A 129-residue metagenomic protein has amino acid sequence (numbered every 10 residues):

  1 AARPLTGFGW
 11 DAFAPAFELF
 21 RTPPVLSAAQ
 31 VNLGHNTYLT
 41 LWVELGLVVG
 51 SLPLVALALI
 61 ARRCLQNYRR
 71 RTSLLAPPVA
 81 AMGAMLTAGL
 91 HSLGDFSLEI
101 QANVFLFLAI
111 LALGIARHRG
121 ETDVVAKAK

Functional and structural regions predicted by a protein language model:
A1-N32, Y38-L41, L45-S51: TM-adjacent membrane-interface loops and short helices in multi-pass inner/ER membrane proteins
A2-R3, F20, N67, A112-H118: Phosphate/oxyanion-binding loops and surfaces in catalytic or ligand/nucleic-acid-binding neighborhoods
A16-L19, R63-Q66, S92: Transmembrane helix-loop junction
P24, N67-R71, F96-S97, Q101 (+2 more regions): Membrane-interface elements of multi-pass transporters and channels
T40-L45, P77-A109, L113: Membrane helix-loop boundary segments at the extracytoplasmic
L47, L57-C64, L86, A109-H118: Transmembrane alpha-helical segments
L47-V79: Hydrophobic transmembrane alpha-helices and their immediate junctions
R70-A76, I110-K129: A juxtamembrane structural motif centered on a specific transmembrane helix
